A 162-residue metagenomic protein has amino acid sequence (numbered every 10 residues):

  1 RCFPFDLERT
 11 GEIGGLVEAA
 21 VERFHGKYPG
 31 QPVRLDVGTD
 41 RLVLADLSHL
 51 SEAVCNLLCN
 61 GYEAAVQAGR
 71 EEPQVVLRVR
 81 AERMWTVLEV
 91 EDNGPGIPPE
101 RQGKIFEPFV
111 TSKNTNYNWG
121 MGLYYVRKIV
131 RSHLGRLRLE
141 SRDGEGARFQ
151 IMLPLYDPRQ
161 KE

Functional and structural regions predicted by a protein language model:
R1-R9, E63, Q67: Flexible helix-coil linker/loop segments in the cytosolic histidine kinase module, especially at subdomain junctions
P32-L42: Conserved catalytic submotifs in the C-terminal HATPase_c
V75, R80-L88: Short beta-strand-loop-beta element adjacent to the nucleotide/active-site pocket used for signaling
D92: Acidic ATP/Mg2+-coordinating residue in the GHKL
I97-F109: Short conserved segment of the HATPase_c
G122-V126: Short alpha-helical Gxxx[C/S/T] motif in the catalytic ATP-binding
V130-R131: Detector for a conserved hydrophobic position within an alpha-helical segment of the HATPase_c
G135-R136: Conserved glycine-rich
